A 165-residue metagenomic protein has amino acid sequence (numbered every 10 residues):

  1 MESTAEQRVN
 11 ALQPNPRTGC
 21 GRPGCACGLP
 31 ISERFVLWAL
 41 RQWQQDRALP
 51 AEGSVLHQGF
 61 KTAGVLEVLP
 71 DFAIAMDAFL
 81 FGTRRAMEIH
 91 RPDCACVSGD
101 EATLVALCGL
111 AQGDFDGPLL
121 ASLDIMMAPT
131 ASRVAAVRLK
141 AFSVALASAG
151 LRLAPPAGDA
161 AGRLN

Functional and structural regions predicted by a protein language model:
M1-N165: Polar/charged low-complexity regulatory segments
